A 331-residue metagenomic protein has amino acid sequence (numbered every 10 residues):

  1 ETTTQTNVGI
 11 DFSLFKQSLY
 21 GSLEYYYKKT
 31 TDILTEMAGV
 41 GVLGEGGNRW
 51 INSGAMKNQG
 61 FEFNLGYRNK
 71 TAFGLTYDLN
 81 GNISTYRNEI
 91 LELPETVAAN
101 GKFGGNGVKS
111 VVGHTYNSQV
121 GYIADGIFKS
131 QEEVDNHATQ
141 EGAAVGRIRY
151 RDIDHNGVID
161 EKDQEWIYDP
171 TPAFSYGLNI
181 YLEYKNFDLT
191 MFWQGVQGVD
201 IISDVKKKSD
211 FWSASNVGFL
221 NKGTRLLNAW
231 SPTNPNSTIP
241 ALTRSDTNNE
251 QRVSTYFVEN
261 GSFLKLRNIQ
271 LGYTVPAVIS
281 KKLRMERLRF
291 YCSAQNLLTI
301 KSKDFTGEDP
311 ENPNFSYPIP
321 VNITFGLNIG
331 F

Functional and structural regions predicted by a protein language model:
E1-N117, N249, V253-F331: Extracellular/periplasmic, surface-exposed regions of secreted and cell-surface proteins
G9, D160-K162, S175-G177: Short, hydrophobic/aromatic alpha-helical segments in well-folded domains
Y26-T31, V40-V42, G195-V199, K206-D210: Active/binding-pocket-proximal capping segment
L34-G39, G60, R151-V158, I239-N248: Active-site-adjacent bridging/hinge elements
R68-P170, D210, N221, A229-N234: Conserved small-residue
D169-D204: Glycine-rich, aromatic-lined ligand/substrate-binding cores of catalytic and carbohydrate-binding domains
V196-R289: Extracytoplasmic gating/loop element in the C-terminal half of outer-membrane beta-barrel translocons and assembly
